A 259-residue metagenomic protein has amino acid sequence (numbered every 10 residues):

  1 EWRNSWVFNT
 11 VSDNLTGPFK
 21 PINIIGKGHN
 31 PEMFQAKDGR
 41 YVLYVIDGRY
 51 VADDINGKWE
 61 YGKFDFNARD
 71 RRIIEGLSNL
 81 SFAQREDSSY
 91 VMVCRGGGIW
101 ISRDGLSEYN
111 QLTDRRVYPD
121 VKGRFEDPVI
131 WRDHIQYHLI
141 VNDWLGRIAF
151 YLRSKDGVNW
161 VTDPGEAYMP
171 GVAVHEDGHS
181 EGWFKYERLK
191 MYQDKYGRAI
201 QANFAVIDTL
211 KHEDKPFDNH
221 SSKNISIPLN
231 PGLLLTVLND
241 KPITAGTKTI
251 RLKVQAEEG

Functional and structural regions predicted by a protein language model:
E1-K253: Carbohydrate-active catalytic/glycan-binding domains of CAZyme proteins, especially the secreted or lumenal ectodomains
Q255-E258: Extracellular acidic, Ser/Thr/Pro-rich low-complexity tracts
